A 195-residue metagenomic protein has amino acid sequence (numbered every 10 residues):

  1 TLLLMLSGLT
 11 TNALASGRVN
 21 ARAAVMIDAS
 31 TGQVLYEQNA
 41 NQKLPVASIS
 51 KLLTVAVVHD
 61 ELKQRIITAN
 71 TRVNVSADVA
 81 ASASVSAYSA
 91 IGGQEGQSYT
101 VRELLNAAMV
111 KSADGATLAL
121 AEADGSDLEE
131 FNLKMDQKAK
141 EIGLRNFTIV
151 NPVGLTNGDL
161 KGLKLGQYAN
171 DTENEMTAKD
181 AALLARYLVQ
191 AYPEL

Functional and structural regions predicted by a protein language model:
T1-L3: Sec-dependent N-terminal signal peptides
L6-L14: C-terminal segment of classical bacterial N-terminal signal peptides
A13-K179, V189: Active-site-adjacent loops and short helices of periplasmic peptidoglycan-processing enzymes
A185: Hydrophobic "lid"/C-terminal helical patch of Rossmann-like NAD(P)-dependent dehydrogenase/epimerase domains
L188-L195: Extracytoplasmic
